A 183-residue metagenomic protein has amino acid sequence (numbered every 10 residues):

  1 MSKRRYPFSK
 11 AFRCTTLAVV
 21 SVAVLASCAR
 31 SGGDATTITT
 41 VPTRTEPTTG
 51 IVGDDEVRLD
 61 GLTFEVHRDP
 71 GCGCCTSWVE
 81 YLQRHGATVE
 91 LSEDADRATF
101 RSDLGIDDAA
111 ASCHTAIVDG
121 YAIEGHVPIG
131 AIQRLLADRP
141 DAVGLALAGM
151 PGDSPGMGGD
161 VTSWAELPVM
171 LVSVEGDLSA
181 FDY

Functional and structural regions predicted by a protein language model:
M1-A26: Sec-dependent bacterial lipoprotein signal peptides
C28-G32: Bacterial signal peptide processing site
T36-G50: Extracellular mucin-like PTS domains
P47-G61: A short beta-strand-turn-helix
V57-E80: Local sequence-structure signature of Cys/Sec-based thiol-disulfide redox active-site neighborhoods
G71, W78, D96, P128-I132: Stable alpha-helical elements in mature extracytoplasmic
V79-T99: Conserved helix-turn-beta segment immediately C-terminal to the redox Cys motif in thioredoxin-like folds
D103, A109-Y183: Thiol/selenol-based redox catalytic cores and closely related redox-interacting motifs
